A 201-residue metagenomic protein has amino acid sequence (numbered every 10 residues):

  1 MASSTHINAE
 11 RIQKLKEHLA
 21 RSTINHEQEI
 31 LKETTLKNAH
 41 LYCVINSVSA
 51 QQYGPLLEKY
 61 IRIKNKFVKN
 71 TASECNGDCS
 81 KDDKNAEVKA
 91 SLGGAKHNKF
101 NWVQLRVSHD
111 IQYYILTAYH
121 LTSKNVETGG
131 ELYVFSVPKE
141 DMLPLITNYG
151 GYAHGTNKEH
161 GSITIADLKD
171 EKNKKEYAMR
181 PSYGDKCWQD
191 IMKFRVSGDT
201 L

Functional and structural regions predicted by a protein language model:
M1-L201: Nucleic-acid endonuclease domains
